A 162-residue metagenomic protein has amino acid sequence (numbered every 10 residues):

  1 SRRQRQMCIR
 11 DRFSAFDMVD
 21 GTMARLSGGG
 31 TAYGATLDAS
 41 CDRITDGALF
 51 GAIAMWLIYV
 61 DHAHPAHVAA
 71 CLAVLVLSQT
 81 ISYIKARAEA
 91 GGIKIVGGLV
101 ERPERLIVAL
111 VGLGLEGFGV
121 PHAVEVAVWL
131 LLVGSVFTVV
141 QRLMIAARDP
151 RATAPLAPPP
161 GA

Functional and structural regions predicted by a protein language model:
S1, L37, E101: Short, conserved glycine- and acidic-residue-centered signature motifs in active-site or ligand-binding loops
S1-D11: Single conserved hydrophobic/aromatic residue that forms the stacking wall/gate of nucleotide- or nucleobase-binding
Q6, S14, A48-A162: Hydrophobic alpha-helical transmembrane segments
R10, G21-P65: Basic, amphipathic juxtamembrane/active-site segments that coordinate anionic phosphate or diphosphate groups
F13-V19: Glycine/small-residue-rich loop that forms an oxyanion/phosphate-binding "nest" at active or ligand-binding sites
D17, D38, S78: Conserved G/P- and acidic residue-centered "switch" motifs that form tight phosphate/ATP-binding loops in soluble
